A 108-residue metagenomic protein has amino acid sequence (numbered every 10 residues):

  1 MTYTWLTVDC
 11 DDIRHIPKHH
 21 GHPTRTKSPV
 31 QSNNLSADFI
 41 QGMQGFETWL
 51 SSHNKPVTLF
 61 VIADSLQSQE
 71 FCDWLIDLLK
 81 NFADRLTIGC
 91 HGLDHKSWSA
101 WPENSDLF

Functional and structural regions predicted by a protein language model:
M1-F108: Catalytic alpha-helical scaffold of carbohydrate-active enzymes acting on polysaccharides/glycoconjugates
